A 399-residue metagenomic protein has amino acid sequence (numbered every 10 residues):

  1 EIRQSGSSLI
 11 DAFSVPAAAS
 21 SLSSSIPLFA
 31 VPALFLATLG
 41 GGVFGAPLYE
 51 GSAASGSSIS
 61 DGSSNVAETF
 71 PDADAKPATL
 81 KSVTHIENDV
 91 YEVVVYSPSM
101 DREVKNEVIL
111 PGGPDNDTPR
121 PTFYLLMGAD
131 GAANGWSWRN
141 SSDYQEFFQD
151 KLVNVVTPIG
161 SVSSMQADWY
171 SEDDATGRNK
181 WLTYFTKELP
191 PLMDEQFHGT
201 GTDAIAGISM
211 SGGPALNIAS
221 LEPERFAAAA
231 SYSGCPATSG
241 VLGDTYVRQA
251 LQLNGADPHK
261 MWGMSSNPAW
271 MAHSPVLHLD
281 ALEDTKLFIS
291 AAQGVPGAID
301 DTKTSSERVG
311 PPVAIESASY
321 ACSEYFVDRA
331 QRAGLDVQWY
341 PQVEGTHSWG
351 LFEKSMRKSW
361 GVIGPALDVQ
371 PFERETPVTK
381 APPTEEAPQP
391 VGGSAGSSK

Functional and structural regions predicted by a protein language model:
E1-S14, A18-K399: Non-catalytic cap/lid and distal C-terminal segments of serine-dependent acyl enzymes
